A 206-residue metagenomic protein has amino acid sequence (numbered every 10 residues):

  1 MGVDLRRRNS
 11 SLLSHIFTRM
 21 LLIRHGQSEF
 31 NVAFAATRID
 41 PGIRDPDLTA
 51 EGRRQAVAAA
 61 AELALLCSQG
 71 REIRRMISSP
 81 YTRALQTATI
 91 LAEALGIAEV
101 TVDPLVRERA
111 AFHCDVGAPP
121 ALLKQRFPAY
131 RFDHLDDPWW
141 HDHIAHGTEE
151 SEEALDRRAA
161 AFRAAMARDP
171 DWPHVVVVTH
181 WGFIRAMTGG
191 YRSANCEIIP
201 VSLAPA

Functional and structural regions predicted by a protein language model:
G2-M20, R71-E72, I77, R192 (+1 more regions): Non-catalytic terminal regions with compositionally biased, polar/charged low complexity
H15-R19, I23-V102: Active-site-proximal alpha-helix that buttresses catalytic centers in soluble enzyme cores
F17, L85, I97, A160-A206: Active-site-adjacent alpha-helix immediately C-terminal to a catalytic or transition-state-stabilizing loop
H25, L105, H180: Active-site glycine-centered loops adjacent to acidic/histidine catalytic or metal-binding residues that shape
E29-T37, G42-D47, A92-R158: Phosphate-handling substructures
V32-A33, T87-A88, F112, A186-G189: Short glycine-/acidic-enriched loop or helix-start segments at secondary-structure transitions that form or flank
V57-L65, D156, A160-A167: Generic structural signal for well-ordered alpha-helical scaffold segments
A60-E62, I90-A94, L122, R126 (+2 more regions): Alpha-helical structural signal in soluble globular domains
